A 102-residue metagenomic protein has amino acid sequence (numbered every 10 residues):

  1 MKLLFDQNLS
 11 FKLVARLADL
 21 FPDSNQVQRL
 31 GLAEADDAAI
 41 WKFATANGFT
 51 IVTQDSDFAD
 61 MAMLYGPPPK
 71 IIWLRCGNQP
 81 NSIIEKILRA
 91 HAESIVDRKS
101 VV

Functional and structural regions predicted by a protein language model:
K2-T50: N-terminal first-folded block
N8, S56, N78: Short, glycine/serine-rich, charged loops/turns that create anion-binding and catalytic segments at active sites
G31, S56-D60: Amphipathic, hydrophobic secondary-structure cores in small proteins
A59-H91: Mid-chain, well-packed structural core segment of small domains
V101-V102: Conserved small/polar residues in nucleotide/adenosyl-binding loops
